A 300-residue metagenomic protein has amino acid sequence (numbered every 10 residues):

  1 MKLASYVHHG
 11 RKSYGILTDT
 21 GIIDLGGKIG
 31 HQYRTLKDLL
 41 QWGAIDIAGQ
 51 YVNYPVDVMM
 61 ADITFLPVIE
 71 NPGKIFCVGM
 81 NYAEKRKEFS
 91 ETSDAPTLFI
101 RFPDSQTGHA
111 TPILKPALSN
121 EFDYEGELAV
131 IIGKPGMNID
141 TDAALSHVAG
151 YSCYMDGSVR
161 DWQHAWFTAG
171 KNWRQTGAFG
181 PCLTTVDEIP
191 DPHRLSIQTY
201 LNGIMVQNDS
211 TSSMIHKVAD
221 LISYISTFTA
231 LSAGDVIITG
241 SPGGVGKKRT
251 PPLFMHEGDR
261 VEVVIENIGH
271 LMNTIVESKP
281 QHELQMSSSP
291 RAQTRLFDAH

Functional and structural regions predicted by a protein language model:
M1-S93, E262, K279-L284, S289-H300: N-terminal non-catalytic cap/leader segment that marks the start of a structured domain
K2, K74-I75, E127, V236 (+2 more regions): Residue-level marker of beta-strand positions
A4, F65-P67, R86-F89, I113-F122 (+5 more regions): A generic local secondary-structure boundary/capping motif
S5-V7, R101-P103, Y124-L128, I132-K134 (+4 more regions): Short, structured patches in soluble enzyme cores that scaffold and shape functional sites
H9-G10, A61, K85, E91 (+1 more regions): Catalytic-pocket segment enriched in acidic/His residues
E70, C77, D123, S232 (+1 more regions): Residue-level recognition of short, solvent-exposed, well-ordered loop/turn junctions that link secondary-structure
T92-H109, Y124, H256-N267: Structural signature of FAD isoalloxazine-binding scaffolds in flavoprotein oxidoreductases
